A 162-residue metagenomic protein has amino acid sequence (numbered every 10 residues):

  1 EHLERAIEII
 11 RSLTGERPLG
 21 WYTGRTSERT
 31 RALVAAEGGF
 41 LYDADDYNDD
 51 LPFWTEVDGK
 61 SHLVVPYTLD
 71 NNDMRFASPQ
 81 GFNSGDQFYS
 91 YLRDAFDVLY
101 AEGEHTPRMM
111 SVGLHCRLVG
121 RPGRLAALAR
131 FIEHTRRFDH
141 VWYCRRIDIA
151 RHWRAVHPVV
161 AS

Functional and structural regions predicted by a protein language model:
E1-E4: Conserved nucleotide-cofactor-binding alpha/beta core module
E8-S12, E16-T106: Active-site-adjacent pocket scaffolds in enzyme catalytic domains
Y42, R93-S162: C-terminal domain-boundary segment and adjacent tail
